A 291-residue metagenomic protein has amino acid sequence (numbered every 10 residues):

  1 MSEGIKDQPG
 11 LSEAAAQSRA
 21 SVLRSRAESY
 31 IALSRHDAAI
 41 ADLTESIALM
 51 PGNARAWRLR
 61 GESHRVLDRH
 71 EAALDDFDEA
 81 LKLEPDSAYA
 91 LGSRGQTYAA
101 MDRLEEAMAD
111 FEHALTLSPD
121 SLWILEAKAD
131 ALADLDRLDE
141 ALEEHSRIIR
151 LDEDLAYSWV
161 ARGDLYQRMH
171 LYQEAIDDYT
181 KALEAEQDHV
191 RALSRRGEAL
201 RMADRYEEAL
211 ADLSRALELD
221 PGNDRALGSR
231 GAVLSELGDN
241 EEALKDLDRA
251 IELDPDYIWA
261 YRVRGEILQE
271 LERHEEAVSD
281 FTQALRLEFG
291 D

Functional and structural regions predicted by a protein language model:
M1-D291: Alpha-helical tetratricopeptide repeat
